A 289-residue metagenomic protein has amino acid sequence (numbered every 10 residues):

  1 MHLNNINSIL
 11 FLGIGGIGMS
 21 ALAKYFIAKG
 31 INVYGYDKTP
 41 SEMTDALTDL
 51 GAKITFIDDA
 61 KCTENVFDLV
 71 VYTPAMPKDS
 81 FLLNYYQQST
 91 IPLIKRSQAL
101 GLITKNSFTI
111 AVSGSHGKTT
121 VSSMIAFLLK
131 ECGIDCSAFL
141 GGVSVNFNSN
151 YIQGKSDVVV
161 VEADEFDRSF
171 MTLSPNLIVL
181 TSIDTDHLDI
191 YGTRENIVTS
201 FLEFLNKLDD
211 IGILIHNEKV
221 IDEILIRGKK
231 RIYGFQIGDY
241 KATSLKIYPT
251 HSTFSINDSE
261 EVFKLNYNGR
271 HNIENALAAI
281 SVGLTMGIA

Functional and structural regions predicted by a protein language model:
M1-K95, A99, K241-K246, N268: N-terminal leader/targeting and accessory segments in enzymes
N4-S8, L12, L47, Y191-V198 (+1 more regions): Adenine nucleotide phosphate-binding catalytic loops in nucleotide-utilizing enzymes
G13, F56, G114, E162-A163 (+4 more regions): Pocket-edge structural micro-motifs
G15-S20, D37, H116, V143-S144 (+2 more regions): Gly/Ser/Thr-rich beta-alpha loop segments that engage phosphate groups in nucleotides
Y25-I31, T48, K61-T63, P74-H216 (+4 more regions): Phosphate-binding loop of NTP-binding sites
L69-V71, T109-A111, K264: Short aromatic/hydrophobic contact patches that present stacked aromatics for nucleic-acid/ligand binding
